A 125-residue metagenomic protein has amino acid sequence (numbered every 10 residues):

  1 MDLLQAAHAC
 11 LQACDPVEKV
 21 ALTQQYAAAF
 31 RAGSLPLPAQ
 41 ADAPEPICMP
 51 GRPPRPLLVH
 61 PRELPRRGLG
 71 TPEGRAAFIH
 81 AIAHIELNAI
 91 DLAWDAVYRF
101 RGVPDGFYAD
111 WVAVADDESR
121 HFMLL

Functional and structural regions predicted by a protein language model:
M1-L125: Non-heme di-metal
